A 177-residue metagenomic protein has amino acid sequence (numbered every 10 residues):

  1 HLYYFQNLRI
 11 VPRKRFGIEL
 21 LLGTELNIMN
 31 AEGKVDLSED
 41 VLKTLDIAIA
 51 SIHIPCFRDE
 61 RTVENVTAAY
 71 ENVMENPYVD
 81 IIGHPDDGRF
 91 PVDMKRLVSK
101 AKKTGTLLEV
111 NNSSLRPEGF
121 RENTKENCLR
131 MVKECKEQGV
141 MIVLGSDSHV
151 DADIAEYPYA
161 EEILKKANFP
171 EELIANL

Functional and structural regions predicted by a protein language model:
H1-V110, K165-A175: Extended substrate/RNA-proximal surfaces in nucleic-acid metabolism proteins
N27-M29, L115, D151: Short, active-site-adjacent cap segments at secondary-structure transitions
C56-F57, H84-P85, P117-G119, D147-S148: Short, contiguous strand/loop micro-motifs
R61, P91-K100, E118-E134, D151-L164: Histidine/acidic-residue-rich catalytic or RNA/ligand-binding cores of hydrolases and nuclease-related proteins
M74-E75, C135-V140: Short hydrophobic "helix-edge" motifs at membrane interfaces and signal-peptide entry regions
L107-F120: His/Asp/Glu-enriched short active-site or ligand-binding loop at hydrolase and phosphoryl-transfer sites
N111-S113, V132, G139, G145: C-terminal active-site rim and adjoining tail of enzyme catalytic domains
V140-I154: Short acidic/histidine-rich active-site segments
